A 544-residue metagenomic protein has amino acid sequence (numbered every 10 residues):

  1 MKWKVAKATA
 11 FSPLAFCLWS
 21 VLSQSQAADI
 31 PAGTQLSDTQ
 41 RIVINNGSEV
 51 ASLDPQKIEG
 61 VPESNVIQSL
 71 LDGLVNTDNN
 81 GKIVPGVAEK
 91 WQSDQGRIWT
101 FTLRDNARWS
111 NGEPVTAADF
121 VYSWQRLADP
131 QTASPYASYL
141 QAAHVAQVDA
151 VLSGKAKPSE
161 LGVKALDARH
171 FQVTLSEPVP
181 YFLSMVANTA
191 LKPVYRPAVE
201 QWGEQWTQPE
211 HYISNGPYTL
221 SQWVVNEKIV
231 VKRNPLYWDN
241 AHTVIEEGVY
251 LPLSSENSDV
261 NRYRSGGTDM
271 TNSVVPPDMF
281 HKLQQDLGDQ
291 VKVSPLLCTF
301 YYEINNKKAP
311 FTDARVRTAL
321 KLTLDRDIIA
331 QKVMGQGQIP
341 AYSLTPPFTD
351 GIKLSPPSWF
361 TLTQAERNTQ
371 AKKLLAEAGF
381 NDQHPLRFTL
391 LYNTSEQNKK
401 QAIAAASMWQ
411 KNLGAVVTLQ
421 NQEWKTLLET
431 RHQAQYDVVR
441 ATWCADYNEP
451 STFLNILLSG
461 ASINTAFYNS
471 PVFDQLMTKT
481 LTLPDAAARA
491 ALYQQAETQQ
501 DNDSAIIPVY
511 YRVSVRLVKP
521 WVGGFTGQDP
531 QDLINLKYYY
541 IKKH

Functional and structural regions predicted by a protein language model:
A28, Q35, T100, Q331 (+4 more regions): Extracytoplasmic/peripheral linker and loop segments enriched in polar/acidic and small residues with frequent Thr/Pro
N45-Q95, Q125, H211-S214: N-terminal lobe/hinge region of extracytoplasmic solute-binding protein
K82, D149, G154-K157, K164 (+6 more regions): Gly/Pro-rich hinge or "lid" segments in bacterial periplasmic/extracellular proteins
T116-S123, A168-T174, P178, G216-P217 (+8 more regions): Alpha-helical secondary-structure segments
S221-K232, V249-K308, Q331-K332: Extracellular/periplasmic solute-recognition and catalytic clefts
V225, N368, K372-A445, A486 (+1 more regions): Ligand/substrate-recognition segments at binding pockets and active sites
I339-E377, S395-K400: Structural transition elements
R516-H544: Long beta-strand-rich cores associated with HINT superfamily self-processing modules
